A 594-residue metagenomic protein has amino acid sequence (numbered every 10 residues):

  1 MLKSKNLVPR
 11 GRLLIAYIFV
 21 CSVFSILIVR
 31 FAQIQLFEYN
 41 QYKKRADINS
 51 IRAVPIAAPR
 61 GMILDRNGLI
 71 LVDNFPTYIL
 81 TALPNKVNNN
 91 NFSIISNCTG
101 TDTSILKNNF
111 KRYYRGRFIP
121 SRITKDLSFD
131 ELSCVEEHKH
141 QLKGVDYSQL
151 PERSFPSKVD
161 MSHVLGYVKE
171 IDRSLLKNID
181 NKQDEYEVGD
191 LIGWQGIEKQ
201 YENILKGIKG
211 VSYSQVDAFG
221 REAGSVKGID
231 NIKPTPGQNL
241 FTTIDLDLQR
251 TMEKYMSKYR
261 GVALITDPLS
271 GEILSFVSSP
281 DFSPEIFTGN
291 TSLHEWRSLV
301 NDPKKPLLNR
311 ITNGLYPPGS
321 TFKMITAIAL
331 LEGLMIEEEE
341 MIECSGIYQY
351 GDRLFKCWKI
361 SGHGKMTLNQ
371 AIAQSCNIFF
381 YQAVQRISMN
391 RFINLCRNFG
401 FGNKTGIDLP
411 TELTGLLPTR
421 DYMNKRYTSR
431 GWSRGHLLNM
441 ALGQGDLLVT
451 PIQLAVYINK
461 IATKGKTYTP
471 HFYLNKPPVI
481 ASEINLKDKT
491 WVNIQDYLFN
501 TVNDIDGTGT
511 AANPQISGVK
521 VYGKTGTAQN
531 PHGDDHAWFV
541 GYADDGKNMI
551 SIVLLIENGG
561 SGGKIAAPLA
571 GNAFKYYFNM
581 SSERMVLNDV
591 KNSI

Functional and structural regions predicted by a protein language model:
M1-L293, L315, E340, N390-G400 (+2 more regions): Periplasmic/cell-envelope proteins involved in peptidoglycan metabolism and beta-lactam response
V72, D217-E222, V226-I229, P268-S320 (+2 more regions): Beta-lactam-recognizing serine transpeptidase/beta-lactamase-like catalytic domain environment
